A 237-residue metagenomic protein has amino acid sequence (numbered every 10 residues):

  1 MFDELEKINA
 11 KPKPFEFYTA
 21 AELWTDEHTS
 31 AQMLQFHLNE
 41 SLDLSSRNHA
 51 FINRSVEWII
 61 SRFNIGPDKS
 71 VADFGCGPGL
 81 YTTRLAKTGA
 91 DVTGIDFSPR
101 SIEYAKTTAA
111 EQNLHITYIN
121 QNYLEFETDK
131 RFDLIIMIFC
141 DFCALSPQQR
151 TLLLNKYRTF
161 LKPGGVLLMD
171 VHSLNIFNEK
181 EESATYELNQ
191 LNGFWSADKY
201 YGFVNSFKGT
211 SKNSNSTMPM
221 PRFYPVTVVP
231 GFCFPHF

Functional and structural regions predicted by a protein language model:
M1-W24: N-terminal auxiliary segments of SAM/dcSAM-dependent transferases
P78-G89: Conserved SAM-binding loop of SAM-dependent methyltransferases across substrates and taxa, primarily the Class I
S98-R100: Conserved SAM/SAH-binding beta-strand->alpha-helix loop
E111-E125: Conserved SAM-binding strand-loop segment of SAM-dependent methyltransferases
E127-L134: A short acidic, Gly/Pro-enriched loop at the edge of an enzyme's catalytic core that lines a small-molecule cofactor
T151-P163: A short glycine-rich, Lys/Arg-flanked "PGG" loop and its adjoining helix->strand segment in the class I
G164-V171: Conserved beta-strand signature within the Rossmann-like core of class I S-adenosyl-L-methionine
V171-F237: SAM-dependent methyltransferase
